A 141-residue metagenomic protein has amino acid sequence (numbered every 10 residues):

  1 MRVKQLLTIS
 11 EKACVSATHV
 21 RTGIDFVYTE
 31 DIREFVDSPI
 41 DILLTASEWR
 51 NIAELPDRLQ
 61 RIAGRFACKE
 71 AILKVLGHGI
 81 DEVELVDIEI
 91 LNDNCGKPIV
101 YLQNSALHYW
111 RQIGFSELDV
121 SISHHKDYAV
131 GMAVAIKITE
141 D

Functional and structural regions predicted by a protein language model:
R2-D141: Core catalytic alpha/beta fold that binds nucleotide/phospho-ligands
